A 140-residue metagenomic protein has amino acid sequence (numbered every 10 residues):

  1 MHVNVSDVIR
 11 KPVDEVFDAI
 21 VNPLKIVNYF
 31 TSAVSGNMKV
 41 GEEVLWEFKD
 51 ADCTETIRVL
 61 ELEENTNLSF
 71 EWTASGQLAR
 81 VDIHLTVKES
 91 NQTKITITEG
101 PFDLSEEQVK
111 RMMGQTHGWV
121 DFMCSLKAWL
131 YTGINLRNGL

Functional and structural regions predicted by a protein language model:
M1-S35: Hydrophobic ligand-binding cavity/cleft-lining segments
H2-D14, K88-Q92, T96, R137: Aromatic-glycine hotspot motif
N4-R10, L45-E47, R58, H84: Generic structural detector for well-ordered beta-strands
V16-F17, I26, V44, V59 (+4 more regions): Hydrophobic pocket/interface hotspot
N28-Y29, M38, N138-G139: Short, hydrophobic secondary-structure boundary micro-motifs
S35, D50-Q92, G100-D103: Hydrophobic-ligand binding "helix-grip"
M38-V44: Short coil-to-beta transition motif at edge beta-strands of beta-rich domains
P101-L140: A conserved amphipathic terminal alpha-helix motif
